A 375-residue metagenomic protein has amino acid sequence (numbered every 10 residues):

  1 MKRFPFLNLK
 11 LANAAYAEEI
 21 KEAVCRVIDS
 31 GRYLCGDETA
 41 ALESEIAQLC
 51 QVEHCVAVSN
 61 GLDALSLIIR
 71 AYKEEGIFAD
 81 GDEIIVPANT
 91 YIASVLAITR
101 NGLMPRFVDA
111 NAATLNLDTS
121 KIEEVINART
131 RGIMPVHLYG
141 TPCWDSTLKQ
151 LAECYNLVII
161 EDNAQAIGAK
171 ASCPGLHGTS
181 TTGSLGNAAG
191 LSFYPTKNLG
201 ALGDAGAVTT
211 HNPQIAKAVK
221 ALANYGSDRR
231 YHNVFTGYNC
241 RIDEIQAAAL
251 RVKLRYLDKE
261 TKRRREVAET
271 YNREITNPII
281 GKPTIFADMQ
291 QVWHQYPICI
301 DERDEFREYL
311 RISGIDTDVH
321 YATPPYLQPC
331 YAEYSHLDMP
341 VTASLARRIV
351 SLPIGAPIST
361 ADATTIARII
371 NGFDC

Functional and structural regions predicted by a protein language model:
M1-R32, D37, S313, P353: N-terminal "arm"/small-domain region of PLP-dependent enzymes with the aminotransferase-like
K10, T39-S44, L49-C55, S120 (+5 more regions): PLP-dependent aminotransferase class I/II
R32-E83, L96-N101, F107-D109: Phosphate-binding glycine-rich loop
V56, I85, R106, I159-I160 (+3 more regions): Structural detector of well-ordered beta-strand residues that form the stable sheet scaffold of enzyme domains
K73-L138, P142-N163, K170: PLP-dependent aminotransferase-like
A97-I98, L151, T181, N198 (+1 more regions): Hydrophobic/aromatic ligand-binding patch that stacks against planar heteroaromatic rings of cofactors or nucleotides
E161-G200, R230-V234: Conserved active-site segment immediately N-terminal to the catalytic lysine that forms the internal aldimine
S184-K220, E244-A247: Active-site PLP attachment segment
